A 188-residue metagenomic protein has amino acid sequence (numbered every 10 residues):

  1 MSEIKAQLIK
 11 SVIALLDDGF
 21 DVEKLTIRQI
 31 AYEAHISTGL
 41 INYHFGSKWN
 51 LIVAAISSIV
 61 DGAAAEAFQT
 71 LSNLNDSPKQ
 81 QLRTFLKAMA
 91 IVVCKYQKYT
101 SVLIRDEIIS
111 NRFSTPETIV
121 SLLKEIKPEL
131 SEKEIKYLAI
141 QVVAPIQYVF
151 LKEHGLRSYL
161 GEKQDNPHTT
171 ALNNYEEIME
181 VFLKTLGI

Functional and structural regions predicted by a protein language model:
M1, K5-I13: Short, leucine-enriched amphipathic alpha-helices that occur as contiguous helical runs
E3-I4, I36, K95, Y137: The short coil/loop that forms the "turn" connecting the two helices of the helix-turn-helix
Q7, L15-N50, A54: Helix-turn-helix
I27, S57-A64, T70: Short, basic, alpha-helical segments at the C-terminal edge of helix-turn-helix-like DNA-binding modules
I52-I59, E107: Alpha-helical DNA-contacting segments of helix-turn-helix folds
A65, I91-I126, K163-T169: Short secondary-structure transition hinges
F68-Y99, E132-K133, L138-A139: Hydrophobic alpha-helical connector segments
V120-E132, P145, L151-I188: C-terminal peripheral helix-coil segments that are non-catalytic and often amphipathic
